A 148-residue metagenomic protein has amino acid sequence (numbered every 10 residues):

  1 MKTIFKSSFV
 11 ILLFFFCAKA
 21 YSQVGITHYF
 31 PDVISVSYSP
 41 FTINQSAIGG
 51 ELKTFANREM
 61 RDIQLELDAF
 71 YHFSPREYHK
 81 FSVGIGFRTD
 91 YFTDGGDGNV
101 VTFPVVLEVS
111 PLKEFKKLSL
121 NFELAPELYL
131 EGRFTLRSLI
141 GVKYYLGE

Functional and structural regions predicted by a protein language model:
M1-Q23, E148: Cleavable N-terminal export/targeting peptides
A20-Q64: Short glycine/proline- and aromatic-enriched beta-strand/turn motifs that initiate or cap beta-hairpins
A20-S22, I43-S46, F73-F81, G95 (+3 more regions): Short loop/turn motifs that connect adjacent beta-strands in outer-membrane beta-barrel proteins
V24-H28, I48-L52, L67, F81-F87 (+1 more regions): Membrane-embedded beta-strand positions of outer-membrane beta-barrel proteins
F30-I34, N44-S46, R61-L65, H79 (+2 more regions): Residues that define the transmembrane beta-barrel architecture of outer-membrane proteins
I34-P40, L67-Y71, I85-F87, F103-P111 (+2 more regions): Residues on the lipid-exposed face of transmembrane beta-strands in outer-membrane beta-barrel proteins
K53-E59, H72-R76, R88-D94, L112 (+2 more regions): Sequence/structural signature of outer-membrane beta-barrel proteins
R133-E148: Outer-membrane beta-barrel "beta-signal"
